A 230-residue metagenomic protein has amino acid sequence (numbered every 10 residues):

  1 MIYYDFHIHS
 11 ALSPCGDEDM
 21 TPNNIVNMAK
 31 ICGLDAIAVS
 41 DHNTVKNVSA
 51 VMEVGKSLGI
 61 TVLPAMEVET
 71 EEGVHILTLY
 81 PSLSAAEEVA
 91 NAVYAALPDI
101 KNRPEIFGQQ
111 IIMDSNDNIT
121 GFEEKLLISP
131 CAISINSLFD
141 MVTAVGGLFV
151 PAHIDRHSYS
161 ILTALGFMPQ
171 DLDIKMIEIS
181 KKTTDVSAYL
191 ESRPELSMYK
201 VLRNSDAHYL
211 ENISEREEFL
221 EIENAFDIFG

Functional and structural regions predicted by a protein language model:
M1-F6, E105-F107, I135: Short, compositionally biased "basic patch" segments
M1-F6, P14-M28, C32-L34, V45-E88 (+3 more regions): Charged catalytic cores and adjacent phosphate/nucleic-acid-binding surfaces used for phosphate/nucleic-acid chemistry
H7-I8, L34, D117-G121: Generic signal for short, ordered secondary-structure residues within or immediately flanking folded domains
S10-A11, A38-S40: Ser/Thr-glycine-rich phosphate-binding loops at phosphate-binding pockets of nucleotides, nucleotide cofactors
G16, V39-H42, S129: Residue-level marker of alpha-helix boundaries and capping positions
P81-E123, F167: Active-site gating loops and adjacent loop-to-helix segments of metal-dependent hydrolytic enzymes
Q110-A144: Alpha-helix-centered segments that form part of catalytic cores
